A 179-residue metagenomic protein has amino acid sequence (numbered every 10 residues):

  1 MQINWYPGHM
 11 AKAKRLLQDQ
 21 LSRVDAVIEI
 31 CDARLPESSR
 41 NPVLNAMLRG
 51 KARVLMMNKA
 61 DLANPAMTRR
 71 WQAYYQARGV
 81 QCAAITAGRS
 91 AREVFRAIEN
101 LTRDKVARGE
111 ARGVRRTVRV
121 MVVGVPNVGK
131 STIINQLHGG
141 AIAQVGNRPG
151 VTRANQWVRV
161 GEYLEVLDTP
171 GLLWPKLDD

Functional and structural regions predicted by a protein language model:
M1-V27, R34-V54, A60, A66 (+2 more regions): Helix-rich effector regions associated with P-loop NTPase G domains
S22, D32, Q76, E99 (+5 more regions): Signal for well-folded cores of large energy- and translation-related assemblies
D32, Y75, I133, D168-T169: Residue-level signature of catalytic and energy-coupling elements of molecular machines, predominantly ATP/GTP-dependent
L44-M47, W71-Y74, G139: Glycine-rich, phosphate-binding/catalytic loops in enzymes
V54, D61-G124, I142: Canonical P-loop GTPase G-domain recognition
G113-R115, L137, R159: Solvent-exposed alpha-helices and their adjacent loops that cap or buttress functional pockets in soluble metabolic
R119-G139, A143-V145, T169: Glycine-rich phosphate-binding P-loop
